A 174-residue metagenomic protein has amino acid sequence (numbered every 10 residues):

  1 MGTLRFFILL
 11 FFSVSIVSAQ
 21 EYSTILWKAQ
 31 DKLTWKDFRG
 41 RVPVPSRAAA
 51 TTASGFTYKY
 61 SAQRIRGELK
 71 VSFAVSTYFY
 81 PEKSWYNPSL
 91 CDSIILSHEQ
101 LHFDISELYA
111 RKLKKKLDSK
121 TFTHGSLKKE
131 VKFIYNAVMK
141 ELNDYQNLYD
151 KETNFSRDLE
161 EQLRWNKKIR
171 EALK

Functional and structural regions predicted by a protein language model:
M1-T24: Bacterial Sec-dependent N-terminal signal peptides
V17, L113-K114: A short hydrophobic/aromatic micro-motif that marks alpha-helical segments and, especially, helix-coil
E21-K70, F79-P81, T123-K174: Metalloprotease/metallohydrolase-associated module, dominated by Zn2+-dependent proteases
K70-A74, L90: Extracytoplasmic
Y78-L113: Mid-length scaffold segments of soluble, non-membrane domains
F103, K116, Y145: Short alpha-helical functional segments enriched in proximate histidine and acidic residues
K115-G125: Functional transmembrane or membrane-interface alpha-helices that line membrane-embedded catalytic, ligand-binding
